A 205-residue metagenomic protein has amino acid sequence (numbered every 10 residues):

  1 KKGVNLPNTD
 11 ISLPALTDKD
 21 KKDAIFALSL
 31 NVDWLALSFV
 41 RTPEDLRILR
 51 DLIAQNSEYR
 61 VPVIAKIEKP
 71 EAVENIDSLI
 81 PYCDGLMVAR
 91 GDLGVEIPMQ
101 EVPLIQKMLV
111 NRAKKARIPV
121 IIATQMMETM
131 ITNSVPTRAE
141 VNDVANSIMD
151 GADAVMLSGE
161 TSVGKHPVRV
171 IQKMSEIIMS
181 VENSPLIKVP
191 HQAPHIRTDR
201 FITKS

Functional and structural regions predicted by a protein language model:
K1-S205: Non-catalytic helical/linker scaffolds that mediate oligomerization, partner binding, and domain coupling around large
